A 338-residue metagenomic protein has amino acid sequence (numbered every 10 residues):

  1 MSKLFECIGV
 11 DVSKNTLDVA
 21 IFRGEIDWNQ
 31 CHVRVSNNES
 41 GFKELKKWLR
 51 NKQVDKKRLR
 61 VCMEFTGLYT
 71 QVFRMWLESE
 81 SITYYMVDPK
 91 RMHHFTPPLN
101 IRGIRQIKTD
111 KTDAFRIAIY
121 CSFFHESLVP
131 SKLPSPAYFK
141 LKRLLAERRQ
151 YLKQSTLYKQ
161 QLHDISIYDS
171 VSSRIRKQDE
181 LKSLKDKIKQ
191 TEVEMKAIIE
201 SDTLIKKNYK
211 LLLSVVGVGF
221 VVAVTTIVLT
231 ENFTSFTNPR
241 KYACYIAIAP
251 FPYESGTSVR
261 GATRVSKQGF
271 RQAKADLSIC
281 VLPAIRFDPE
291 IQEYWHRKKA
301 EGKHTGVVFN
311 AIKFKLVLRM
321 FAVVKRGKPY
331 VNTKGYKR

Functional and structural regions predicted by a protein language model:
S2-R23, I117: Gly/Thr-rich phosphate-binding beta-strand-loop-beta motif of the actin/hexokinase/Hsp70
S13-S40: Short glycine-rich, Thr/Ser-proximal phosphate-binding strand/loop in the N-terminal lobe of ATP-dependent enzymes
S40-R60: Short, basic/hydrophobic alpha-helical segments
C62-V72: Acidic, metal-coordinating catalytic cores used for nucleic-acid/nucleotide bond scission and strand-transfer chemistry
Y85-L211: Long, charge-rich intrinsically disordered scaffolds of nucleic-acid metabolism proteins
S214, F220, V224-E301, T305 (+1 more regions): Phosphate-backbone recognition surface of nucleic-acid-processing proteins
A300-R338: Basic, amphipathic alpha-helical segments enriched in Lys/Arg and hydrophobic/aromatic residues
